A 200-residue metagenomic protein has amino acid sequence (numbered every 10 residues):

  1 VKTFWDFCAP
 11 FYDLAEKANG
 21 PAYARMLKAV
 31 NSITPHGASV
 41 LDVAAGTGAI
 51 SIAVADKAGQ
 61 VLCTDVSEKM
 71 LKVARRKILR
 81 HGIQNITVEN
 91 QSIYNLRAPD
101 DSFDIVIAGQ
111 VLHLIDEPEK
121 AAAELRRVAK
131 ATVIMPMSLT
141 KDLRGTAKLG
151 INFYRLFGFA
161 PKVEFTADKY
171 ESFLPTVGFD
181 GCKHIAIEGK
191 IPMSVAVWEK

Functional and structural regions predicted by a protein language model:
V1-T34, L149-Y154, E188: Conserved class I S-adenosyl-L-methionine
L41, T47-N95: Class I SAM-dependent methyltransferase SAM/SAH-binding core
I107: A conserved beta-strand element that flanks and buttresses the S-adenosyl-L-methionine
Q110-V111: Short catalytic micro-motifs in class I SAM-dependent methyltransferases
E119-V133: A short glycine-rich, Lys/Arg-flanked "PGG" loop and its adjoining helix->strand segment in the class I
V133-F157: Conserved class I S-adenosyl-L-methionine
P161-G178: Short alpha-helix
K183-K200: Core SAM-dependent methyltransferase catalytic element
